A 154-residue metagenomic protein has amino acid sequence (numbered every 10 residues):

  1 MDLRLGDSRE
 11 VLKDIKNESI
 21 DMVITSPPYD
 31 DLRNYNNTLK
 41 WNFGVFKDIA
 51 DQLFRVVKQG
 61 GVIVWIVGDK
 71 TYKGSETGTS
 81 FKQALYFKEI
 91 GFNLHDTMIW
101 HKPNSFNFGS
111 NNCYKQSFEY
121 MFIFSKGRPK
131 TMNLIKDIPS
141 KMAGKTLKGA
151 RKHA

Functional and structural regions predicted by a protein language model:
M1-A154: Core catalytic lobe of class I
